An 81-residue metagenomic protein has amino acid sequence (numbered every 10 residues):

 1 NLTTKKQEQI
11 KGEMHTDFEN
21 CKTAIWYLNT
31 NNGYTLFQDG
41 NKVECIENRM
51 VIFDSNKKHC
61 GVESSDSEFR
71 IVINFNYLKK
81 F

Functional and structural regions predicted by a protein language model:
N1-Q7: A short glycine-rich, His/Asp/Glu-containing loop-to-beta-strand
Q7-K11, E19-C21, Y27-I46, V62: A short beta-strand-loop-beta hairpin characteristic of the jelly-roll/cupin
G12-M14, K58-D66: Short beta-strand His + acidic residue motifs that chelate non-heme Fe in jelly-roll/DSBH and cupin folds
F18-E19, S67: Short, surface-exposed loop/turn microsegments at beta-strand edges and helix-strand junctions
A24-W26, S67-F81: A short hydrophobic beta-strand segment most commonly corresponding to one strand of the jelly-roll/cupin
